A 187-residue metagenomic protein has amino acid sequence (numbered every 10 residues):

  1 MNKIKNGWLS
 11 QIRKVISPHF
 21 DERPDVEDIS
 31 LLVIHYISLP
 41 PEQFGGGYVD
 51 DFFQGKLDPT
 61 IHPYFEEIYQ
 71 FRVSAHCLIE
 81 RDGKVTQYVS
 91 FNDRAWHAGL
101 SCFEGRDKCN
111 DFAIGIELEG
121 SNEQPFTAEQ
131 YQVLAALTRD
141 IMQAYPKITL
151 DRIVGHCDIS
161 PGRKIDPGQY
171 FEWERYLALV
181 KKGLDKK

Functional and structural regions predicted by a protein language model:
M1-D107: N-terminal catalytic cores of peptidoglycan-degrading enzymes
M1-Q11, D107-F112, S121-K187: Basic/polar, cationic surfaces and motifs that engage anionic cell-wall and phosphate/carboxylate ligands
I34, I116, L134: Conserved, mostly hydrophobic/aromatic
Y36, L118, C157: Residues immediately flanking
